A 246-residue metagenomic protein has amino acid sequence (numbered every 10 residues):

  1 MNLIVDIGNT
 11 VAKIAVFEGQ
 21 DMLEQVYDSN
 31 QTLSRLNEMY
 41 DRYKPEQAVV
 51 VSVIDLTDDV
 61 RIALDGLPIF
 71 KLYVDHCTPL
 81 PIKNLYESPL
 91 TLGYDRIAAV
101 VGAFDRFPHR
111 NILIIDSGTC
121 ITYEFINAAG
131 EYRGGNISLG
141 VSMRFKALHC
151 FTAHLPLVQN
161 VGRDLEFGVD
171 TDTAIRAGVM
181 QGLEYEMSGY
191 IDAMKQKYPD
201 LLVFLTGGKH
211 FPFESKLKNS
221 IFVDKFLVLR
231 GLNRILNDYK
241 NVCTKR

Functional and structural regions predicted by a protein language model:
M1-V11, A15, D21-I112, A129-A147 (+1 more regions): Nucleotide/phosphate-binding catalytic cleft detector across ATP-hydrolyzing and phosphate-transferring enzymes
I115: Divalent metal-binding pocket/active-site signature
I126: C-terminal, flexible cofactor-proximal segment of oxidoreductases
